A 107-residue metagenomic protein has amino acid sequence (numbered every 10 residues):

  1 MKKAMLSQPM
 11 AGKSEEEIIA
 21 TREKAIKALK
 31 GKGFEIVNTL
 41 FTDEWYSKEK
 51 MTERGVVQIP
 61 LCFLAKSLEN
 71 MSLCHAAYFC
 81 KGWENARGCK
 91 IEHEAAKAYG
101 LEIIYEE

Functional and structural regions predicted by a protein language model:
M1-E107: Conserved catalytic or regulatory cores that recognize and/or transform ribose-phosphate-containing ligands
